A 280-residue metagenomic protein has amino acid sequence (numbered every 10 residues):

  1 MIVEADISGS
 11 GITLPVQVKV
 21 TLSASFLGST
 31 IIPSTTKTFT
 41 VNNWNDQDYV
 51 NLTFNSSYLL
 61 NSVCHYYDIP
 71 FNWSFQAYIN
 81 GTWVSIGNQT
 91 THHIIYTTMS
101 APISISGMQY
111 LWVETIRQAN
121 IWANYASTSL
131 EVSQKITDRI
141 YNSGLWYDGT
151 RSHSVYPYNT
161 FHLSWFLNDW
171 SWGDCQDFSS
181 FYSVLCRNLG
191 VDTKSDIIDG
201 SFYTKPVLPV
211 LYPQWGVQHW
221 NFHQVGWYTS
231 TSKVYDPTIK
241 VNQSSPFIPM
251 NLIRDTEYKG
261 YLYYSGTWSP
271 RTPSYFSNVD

Functional and structural regions predicted by a protein language model:
M1-I103: Beta-strand-enriched, solvent-exposed domains that form extended recognition/catalytic surfaces
D6, S23-G28, D68-Y78, T82 (+6 more regions): Mature secreted bioactive peptide module from preproproteins
I79, Y228, V279-D280: Acidic surface patches and DE-rich sequence motifs
W83-I86, W112, W268: Tryptophan-centered short beta-strand motifs
A101-D174, S180-S183: Secondary-structure boundary elements
S180-E257: Hydrophobic/aromatic-rich core segments of domains that either
D255-D280: Low-complexity, Gly/Ser/Thr/Pro-rich intrinsically disordered linker/tail segments
